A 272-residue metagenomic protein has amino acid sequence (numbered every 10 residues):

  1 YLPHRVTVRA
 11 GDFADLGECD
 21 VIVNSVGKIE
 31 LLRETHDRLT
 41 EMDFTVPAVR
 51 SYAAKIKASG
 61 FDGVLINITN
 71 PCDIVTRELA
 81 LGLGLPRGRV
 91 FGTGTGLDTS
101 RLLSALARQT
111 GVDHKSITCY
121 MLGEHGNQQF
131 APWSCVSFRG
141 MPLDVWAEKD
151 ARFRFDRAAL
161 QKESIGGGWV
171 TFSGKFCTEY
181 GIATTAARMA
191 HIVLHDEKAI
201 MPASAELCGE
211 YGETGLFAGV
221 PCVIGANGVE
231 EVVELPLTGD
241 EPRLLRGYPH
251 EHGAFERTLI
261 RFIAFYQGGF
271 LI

Functional and structural regions predicted by a protein language model:
Y1-C19: Conserved N-terminal Rossmann-fold NAD(P) cofactor-binding segment
L16, E30-E34: N-terminal glycine-rich phosphate/adenylate-binding segment common to multiple enzyme folds
V23-N24, N67: Redox-cofactor binding/interface segments in oxidoreductases and associated redox assembly factors
V26-K28: Conserved NAD(P)H cofactor-binding loop of Rossmann-fold oxidoreductase domains
R33-D37, E234-L235: Short acidic, glycine/proline-rich loop/turn micro-motifs
H36-L103: Rossmann-like NAD(P)(H) cofactor-binding subdomain of soluble oxidoreductases
G82-R89, D98-F262: C-terminal substrate-binding/catalytic lobe of Rossmann-fold NAD(P)-dependent dehydrogenases
I263-I272: N-terminal low-complexity segments that are often proline-rich with Ser/Thr-Pro
